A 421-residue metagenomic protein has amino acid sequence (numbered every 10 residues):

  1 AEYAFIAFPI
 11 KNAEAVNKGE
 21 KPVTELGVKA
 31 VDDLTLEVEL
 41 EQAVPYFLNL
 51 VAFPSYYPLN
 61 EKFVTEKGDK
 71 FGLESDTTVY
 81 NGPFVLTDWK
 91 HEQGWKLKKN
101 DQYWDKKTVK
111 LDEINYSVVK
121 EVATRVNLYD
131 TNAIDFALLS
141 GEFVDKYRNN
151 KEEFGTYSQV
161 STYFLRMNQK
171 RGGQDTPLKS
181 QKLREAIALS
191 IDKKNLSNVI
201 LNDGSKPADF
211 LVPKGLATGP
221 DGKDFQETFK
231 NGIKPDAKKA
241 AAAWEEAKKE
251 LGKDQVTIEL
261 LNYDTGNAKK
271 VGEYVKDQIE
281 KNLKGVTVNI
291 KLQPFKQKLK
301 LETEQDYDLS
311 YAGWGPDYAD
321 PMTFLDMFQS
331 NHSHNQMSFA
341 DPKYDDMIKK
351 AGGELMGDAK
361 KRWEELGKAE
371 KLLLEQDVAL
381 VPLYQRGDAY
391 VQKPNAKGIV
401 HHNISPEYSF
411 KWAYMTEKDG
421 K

Functional and structural regions predicted by a protein language model:
K11-E25, V31-L34, L40-V109, E113: Gly/Pro-rich hinge or "lid" segments in bacterial periplasmic/extracellular proteins
G19-T24, V28, G285-K298, L325-K393 (+1 more regions): Extracytoplasmic/peripheral linker and loop segments enriched in polar/acidic and small residues with frequent Thr/Pro
D33-E37, G82-P83, L111-E113, S161-F210 (+2 more regions): Alpha-helical secondary-structure segments
H91, E245-P316, D388: Ligand/substrate-recognition segments at binding pockets and active sites
Q102-K146: Ligand-site clamp/hinge motif
D145-S158, D306, D320-N335, K393-K397: Ligand-binding "clamshell"
P207-E246, N267-K269, G357: Structural transition elements
Y390-K421: Long beta-strand-rich cores associated with HINT superfamily self-processing modules
